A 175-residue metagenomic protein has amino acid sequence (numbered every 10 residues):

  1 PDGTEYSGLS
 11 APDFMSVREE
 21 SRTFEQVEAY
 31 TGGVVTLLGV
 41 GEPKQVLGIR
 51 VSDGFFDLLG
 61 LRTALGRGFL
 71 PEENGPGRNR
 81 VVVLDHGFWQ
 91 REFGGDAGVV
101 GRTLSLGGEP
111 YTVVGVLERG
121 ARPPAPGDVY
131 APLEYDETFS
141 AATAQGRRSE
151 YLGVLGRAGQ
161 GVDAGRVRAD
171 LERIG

Functional and structural regions predicted by a protein language model:
P1-E5, K44-L47, E73: Acyl-group handling in specialized metabolite and lipid biosynthesis
P1-V34, S149-L155, D170: Membrane-proximal extracellular/periplasmic loop immediately following the first transmembrane helix
V34-V35, L47-P71, R80-G175: Mid-to-C-terminal secondary-structure elements that act as membrane-proximal/extracytoplasmic interface segments
L38-G41: Short acidic, glycine/proline-rich loop/turn micro-motifs
